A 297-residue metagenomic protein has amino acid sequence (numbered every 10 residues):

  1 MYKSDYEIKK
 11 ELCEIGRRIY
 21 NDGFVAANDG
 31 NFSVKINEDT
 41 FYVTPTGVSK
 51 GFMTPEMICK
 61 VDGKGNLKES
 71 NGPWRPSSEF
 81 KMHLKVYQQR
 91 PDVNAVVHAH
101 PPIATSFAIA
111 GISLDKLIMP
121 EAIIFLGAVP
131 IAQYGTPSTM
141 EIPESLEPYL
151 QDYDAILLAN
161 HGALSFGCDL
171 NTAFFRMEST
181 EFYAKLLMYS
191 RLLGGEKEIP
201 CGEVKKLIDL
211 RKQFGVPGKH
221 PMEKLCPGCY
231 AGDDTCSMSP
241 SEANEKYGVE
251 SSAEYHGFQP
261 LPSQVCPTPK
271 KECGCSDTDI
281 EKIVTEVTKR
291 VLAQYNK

Functional and structural regions predicted by a protein language model:
M1-K297: Glycine-rich flexible loops
